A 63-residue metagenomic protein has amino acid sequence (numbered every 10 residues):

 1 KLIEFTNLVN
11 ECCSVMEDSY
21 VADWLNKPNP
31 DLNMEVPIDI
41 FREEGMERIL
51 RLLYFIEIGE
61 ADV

Functional and structural regions predicted by a protein language model:
K1-V63: Non-transmembrane "mature" sequence context
